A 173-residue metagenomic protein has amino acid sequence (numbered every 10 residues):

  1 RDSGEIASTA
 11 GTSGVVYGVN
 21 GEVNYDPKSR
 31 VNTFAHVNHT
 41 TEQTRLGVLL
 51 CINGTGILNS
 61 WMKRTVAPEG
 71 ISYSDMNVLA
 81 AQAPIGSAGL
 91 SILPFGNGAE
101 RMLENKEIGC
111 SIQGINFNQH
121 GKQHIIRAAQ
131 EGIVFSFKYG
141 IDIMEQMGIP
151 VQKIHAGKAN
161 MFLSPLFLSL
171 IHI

Functional and structural regions predicted by a protein language model:
R1-L170: Active-site core segments that coordinate phosphate-bearing ligands/cofactors across diverse enzyme families
